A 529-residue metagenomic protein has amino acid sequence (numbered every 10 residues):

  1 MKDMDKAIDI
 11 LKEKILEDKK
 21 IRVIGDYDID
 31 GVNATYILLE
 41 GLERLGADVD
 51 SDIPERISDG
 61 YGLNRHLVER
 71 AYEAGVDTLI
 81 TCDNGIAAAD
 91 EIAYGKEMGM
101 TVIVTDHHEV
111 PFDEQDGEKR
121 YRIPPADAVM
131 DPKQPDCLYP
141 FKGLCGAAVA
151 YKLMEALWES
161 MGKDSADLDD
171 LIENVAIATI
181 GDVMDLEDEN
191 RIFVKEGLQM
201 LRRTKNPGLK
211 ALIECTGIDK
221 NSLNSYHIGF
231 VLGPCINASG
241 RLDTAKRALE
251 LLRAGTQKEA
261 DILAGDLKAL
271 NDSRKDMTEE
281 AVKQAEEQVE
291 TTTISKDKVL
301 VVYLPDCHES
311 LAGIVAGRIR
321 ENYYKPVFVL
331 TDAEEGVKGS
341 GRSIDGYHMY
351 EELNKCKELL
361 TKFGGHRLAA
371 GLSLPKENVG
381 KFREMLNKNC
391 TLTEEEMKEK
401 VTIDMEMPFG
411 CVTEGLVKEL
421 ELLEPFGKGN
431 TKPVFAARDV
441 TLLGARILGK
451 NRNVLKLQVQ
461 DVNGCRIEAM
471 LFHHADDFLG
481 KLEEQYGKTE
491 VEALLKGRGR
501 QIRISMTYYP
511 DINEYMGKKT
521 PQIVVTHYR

Functional and structural regions predicted by a protein language model:
M1-T78, E97-G99, D116-K119, P125 (+2 more regions): Hydrophobic helix-and-loop "lid/oligomerization" segment in the mid-to-C-terminal part of catalytic domains
E17, E259-Y303, K355-R529: Mid-to-C-terminal polyanion-binding domains and interfaces
D28, G85-A87, E109, Q134-P135 (+16 more regions): Short, glycine-/Ser/Thr-/acidic-enriched flexible segments
D50, I103, G480-L482: Conserved beta-strand positions in the Rossmann-like core of class I SAM-dependent methyltransferases
E69-A147, Y151-S160, D170, E187: Active-site cavity-forming subdomains of large catalytic enzyme subunits
V104, V129-D131, A176, V329 (+3 more regions): Structural signal for conserved beta-strand scaffold positions within catalytic alpha/beta enzyme cores
R120-Y121, A126-V129, E335-S343, R466-M470 (+1 more regions): Short, well-ordered strand-loop elements centered on a beta-strand within folded domains, enriched for acidic residues
A148, G313, G317, M506: Short alpha-helical basic/polar micro-motif
